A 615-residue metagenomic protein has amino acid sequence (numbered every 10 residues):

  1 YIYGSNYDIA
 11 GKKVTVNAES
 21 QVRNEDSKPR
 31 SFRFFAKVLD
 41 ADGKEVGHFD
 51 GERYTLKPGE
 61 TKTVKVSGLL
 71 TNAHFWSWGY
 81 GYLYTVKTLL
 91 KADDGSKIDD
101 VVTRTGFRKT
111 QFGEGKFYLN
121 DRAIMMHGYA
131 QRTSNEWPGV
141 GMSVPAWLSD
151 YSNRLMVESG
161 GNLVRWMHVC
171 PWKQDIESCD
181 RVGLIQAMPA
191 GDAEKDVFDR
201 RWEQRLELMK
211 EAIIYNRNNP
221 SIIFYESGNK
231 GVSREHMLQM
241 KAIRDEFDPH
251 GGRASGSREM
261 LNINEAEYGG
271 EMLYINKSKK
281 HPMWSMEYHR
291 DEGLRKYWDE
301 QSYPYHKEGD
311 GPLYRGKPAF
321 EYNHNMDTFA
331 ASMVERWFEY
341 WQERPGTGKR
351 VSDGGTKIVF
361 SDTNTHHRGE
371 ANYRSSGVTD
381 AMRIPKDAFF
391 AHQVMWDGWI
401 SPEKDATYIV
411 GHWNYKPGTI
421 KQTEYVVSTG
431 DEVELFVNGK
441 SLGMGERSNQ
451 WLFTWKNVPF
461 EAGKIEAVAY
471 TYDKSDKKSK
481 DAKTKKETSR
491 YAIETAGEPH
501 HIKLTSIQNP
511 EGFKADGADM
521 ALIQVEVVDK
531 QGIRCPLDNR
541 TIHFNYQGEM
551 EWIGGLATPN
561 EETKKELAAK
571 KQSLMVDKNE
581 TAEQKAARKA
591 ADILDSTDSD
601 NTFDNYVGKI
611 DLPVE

Functional and structural regions predicted by a protein language model:
Y1-M167, L208, I223-F224, P402-E615: Secreted/periplasmic carbohydrate-active enzymes, especially glycoside hydrolases
I98, D150-A388, H392, S401-W413 (+2 more regions): Substrate-binding/catalytic cleft of secreted carbohydrate-active enzymes, primarily glycoside hydrolases
